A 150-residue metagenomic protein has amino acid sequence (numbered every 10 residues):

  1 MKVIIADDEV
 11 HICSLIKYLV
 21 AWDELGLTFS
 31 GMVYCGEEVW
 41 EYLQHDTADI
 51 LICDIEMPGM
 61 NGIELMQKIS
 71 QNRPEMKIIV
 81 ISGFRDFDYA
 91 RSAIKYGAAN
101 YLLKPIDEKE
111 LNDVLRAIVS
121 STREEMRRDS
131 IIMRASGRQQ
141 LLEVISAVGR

Functional and structural regions predicted by a protein language model:
D7, L51-D54: Active-site residues of response regulator receiver
V10-G31: Two-component/phosphorelay signaling modules centered on CheY-like receiver
M32-I50: Acidic, metal-coordinating helix/loop segments flanking the phosphotransfer/catalytic sites of two-component signaling
C35, N61-E64, S82: Acidic catalytic/metal-coordinating carboxylates
E41, I63-P74: Short amphipathic alpha-helix used as the core "switch/output" element in two-component signaling
M57: Receiver (REC) domain active-site loop signature in two-component systems and cognate sites in sensor histidine kinases
E64, R85-N100: Alpha4 helix (beta4-alpha4-beta5 surface) of REC/receiver domains from two-component response regulators
I94, N100, I106-R150: Interdomain helical linkers/hinges and coiled-coil/dimerization scaffolds that transmit conformational signals
